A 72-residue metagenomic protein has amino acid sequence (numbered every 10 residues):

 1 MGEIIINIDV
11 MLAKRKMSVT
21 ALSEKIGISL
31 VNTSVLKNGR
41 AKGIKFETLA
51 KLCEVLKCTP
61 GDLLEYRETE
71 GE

Functional and structural regions predicted by a protein language model:
M1-M17: A short, Lys/Arg-rich alpha-helix, primarily the initiator
G2, V10, V35, L64-E72: Short, charged recognition helix plus adjacent turn of helix-turn-helix-like nucleic-acid-binding domains
D9, T20, A50: Residues within the helices of the helix-turn-helix
L12, S23, C53: The alpha-helix within a helix-turn-helix
M17-V35: Short alpha-helical DNA-recognition segment
N32-V35, T48, D62: Residue-level recognition of specific faces of alpha-helices
R40-K51: Short, basic-rich loop-to-helix N-cap that marks the start of a DNA-contacting helix
